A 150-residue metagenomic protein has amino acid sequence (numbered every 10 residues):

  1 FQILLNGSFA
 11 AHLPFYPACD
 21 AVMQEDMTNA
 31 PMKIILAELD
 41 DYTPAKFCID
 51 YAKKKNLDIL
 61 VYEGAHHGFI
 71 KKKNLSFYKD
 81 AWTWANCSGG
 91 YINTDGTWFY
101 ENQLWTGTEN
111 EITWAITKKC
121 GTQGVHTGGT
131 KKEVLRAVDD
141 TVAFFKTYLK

Functional and structural regions predicted by a protein language model:
F1-A30, D41-Y42: Primarily recognizes the serine-hydrolase "nucleophile elbow" in alpha/beta-hydrolase and SGNH/GDSL folds
F9-L13, P17, A37, Q123-V125 (+1 more regions): Generic hydrophobic/packing signal
A10, K46-D50: N-terminal cap/lid subdomain of alpha/beta-hydrolase-fold enzymes
Q24, C48, K72-L75: Short, function-defining helix-loop hinge/capping sites that tune catalysis or transport
M27, D50-K54: Short, surface-exposed basic-aromatic patches at helix termini and helix-loop junctions that form
K33-L36, Y62: Short beta-strand/loop motif that positions the catalytic acidic residue of the alpha/beta-hydrolase fold
D41-F47, I70: Conserved alpha/beta-hydrolase "acid-adjacent" motif
K53-D58, E63-K150: Alpha/beta-hydrolase-fold serine-hydrolase catalytic core, especially in secreted/extracellular enzymes
